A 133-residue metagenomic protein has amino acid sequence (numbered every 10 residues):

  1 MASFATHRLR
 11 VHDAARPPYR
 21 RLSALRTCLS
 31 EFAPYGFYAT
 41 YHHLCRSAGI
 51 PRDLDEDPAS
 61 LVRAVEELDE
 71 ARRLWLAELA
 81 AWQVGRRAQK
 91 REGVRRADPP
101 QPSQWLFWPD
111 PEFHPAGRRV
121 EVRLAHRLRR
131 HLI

Functional and structural regions predicted by a protein language model:
M1-I133: Long, compositionally biased terminal regions
